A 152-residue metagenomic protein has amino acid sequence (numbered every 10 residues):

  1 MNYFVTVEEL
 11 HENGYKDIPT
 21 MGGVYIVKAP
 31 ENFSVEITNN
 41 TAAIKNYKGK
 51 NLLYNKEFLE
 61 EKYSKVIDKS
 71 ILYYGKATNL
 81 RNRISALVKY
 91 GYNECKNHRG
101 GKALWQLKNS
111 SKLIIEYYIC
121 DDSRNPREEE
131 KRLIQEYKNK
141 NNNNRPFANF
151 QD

Functional and structural regions predicted by a protein language model:
M1-R83, Y118-R132, F150-D152: GIY-YIG nuclease catalytic motif and its immediate N-terminal context
Y90-G91, E136: Conserved short hydrophobic interaction patches
Y92-K96: A short alpha->loop->secondary-structure connector
H98-D152: C-terminal or late-domain output modules
